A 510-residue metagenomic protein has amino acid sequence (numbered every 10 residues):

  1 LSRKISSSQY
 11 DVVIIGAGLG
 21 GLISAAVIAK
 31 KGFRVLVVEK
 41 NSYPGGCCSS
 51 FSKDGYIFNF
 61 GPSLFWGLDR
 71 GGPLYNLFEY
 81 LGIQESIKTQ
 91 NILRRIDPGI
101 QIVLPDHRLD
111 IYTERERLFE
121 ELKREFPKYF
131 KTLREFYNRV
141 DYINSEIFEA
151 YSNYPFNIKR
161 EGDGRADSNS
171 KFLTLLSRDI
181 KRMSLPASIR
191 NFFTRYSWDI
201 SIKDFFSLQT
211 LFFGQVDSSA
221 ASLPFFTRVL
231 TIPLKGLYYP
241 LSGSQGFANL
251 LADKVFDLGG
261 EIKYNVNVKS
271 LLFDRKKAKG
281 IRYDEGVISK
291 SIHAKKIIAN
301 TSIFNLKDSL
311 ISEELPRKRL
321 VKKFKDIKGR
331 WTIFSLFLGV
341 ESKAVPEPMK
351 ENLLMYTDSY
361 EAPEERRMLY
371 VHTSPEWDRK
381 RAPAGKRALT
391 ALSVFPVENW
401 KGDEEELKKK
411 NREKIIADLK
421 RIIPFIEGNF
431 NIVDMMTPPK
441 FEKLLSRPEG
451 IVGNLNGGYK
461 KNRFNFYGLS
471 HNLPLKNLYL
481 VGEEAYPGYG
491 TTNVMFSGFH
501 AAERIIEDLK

Functional and structural regions predicted by a protein language model:
R3-S152: N-terminal glycine-rich phosphate/pyrophosphate-binding loop and immediately adjacent elements
P62, E483-I505: A conserved FAD-binding loop/helix module that cradles the flavin
P105-A220: Rossmann-like flavin
D199, K203-F213, R366, Y370 (+1 more regions): A glycine-rich dinucleotide-binding beta-alpha-beta segment and adjacent secondary-structure elements that constitute
D204-Y238, H471-K476: Active-site-adjacent "gating/activation" loops or surface patches in catalytic cores
R228-D284: Helical element adjacent to the flavin cofactor pocket in flavoenzyme catalytic cores
Y239, K269-P383: Mid-domain catalytic core of redox enzymes that form a hydrophobic substrate pocket/lid adjacent to a catalytic redox
E341-K443: C-terminal segments that line or cap access tunnels to active or ligand-binding sites in enzymes and enzyme-associated
